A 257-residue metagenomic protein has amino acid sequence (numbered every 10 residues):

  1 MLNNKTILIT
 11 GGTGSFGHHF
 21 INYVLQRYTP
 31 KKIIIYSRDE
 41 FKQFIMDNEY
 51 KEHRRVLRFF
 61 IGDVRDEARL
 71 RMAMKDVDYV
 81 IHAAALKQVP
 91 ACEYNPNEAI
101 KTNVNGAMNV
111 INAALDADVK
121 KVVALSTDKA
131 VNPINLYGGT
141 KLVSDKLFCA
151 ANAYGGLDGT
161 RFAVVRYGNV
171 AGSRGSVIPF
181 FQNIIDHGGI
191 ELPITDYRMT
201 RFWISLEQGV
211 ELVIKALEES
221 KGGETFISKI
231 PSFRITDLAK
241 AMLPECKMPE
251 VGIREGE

Functional and structural regions predicted by a protein language model:
K5-R27: N-terminal Rossmann NAD(P)H-binding glycine-rich loop of SDR-like oxidoreductase domains
L25-K42: Conserved glycine-rich Rossmann-like NAD(P)H-binding loop of the short-chain dehydrogenase/reductase
S37, F60-I61, K101, E250: Conserved residues in the N-terminal Rossmann fold of short-chain dehydrogenase/reductase
R58-Y79: Conserved Rossmann-fold cofactor-binding substructure of NAD(P)-dependent oxidoreductases
F59, A99, V122, F162-V165: Hydrophobic/aromatic anchor residues within beta-strands of the central parallel beta-sheet of Rossmann-like
Y79-H82, L86-K146, A150: Conserved Rossmann-fold NAD(P)-dependent oxidoreductase catalytic core, especially the SDR/UDP-sugar
L136-Y137, L142-S220, P231-I235, A239-E245: NAD(P)-dependent short-chain dehydrogenase/reductase
C246-E257: Terminal hydrophobic/aromatic helix or amphipathic segment near a protein terminus
